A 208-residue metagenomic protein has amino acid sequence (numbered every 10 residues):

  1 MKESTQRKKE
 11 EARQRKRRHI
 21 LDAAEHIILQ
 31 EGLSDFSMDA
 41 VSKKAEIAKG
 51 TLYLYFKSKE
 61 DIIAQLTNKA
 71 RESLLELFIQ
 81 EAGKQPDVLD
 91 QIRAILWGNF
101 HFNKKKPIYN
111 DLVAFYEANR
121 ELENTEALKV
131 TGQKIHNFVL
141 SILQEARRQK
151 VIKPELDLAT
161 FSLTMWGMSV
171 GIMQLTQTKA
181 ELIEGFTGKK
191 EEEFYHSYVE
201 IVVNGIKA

Functional and structural regions predicted by a protein language model:
M1-E31, D35-K44, D61-A64: Basic, helix-initiating cap at the start of DNA-binding domains
M1-S4, N137, S141-Q149, G167-Q174 (+2 more regions): C-terminal peripheral helix-coil segments that are non-catalytic and often amphipathic
R13, R17, I63, T67 (+6 more regions): Amphipathic, non-transmembrane alpha-helical scaffold segments
A45-F56: Short hydrophobic/aromatic patch on the recognition helix
Q65, K69, I79-I108, L158-M165 (+1 more regions): Hydrophobic alpha-helical connector segments
L66-I92, D111-A114, I135-H136, S141-R148: Amphipathic alpha-helical linker/stalk segments
R93-F115, L140-S141, W166-M173, Q177 (+1 more regions): Helical hydrophobic small-molecule/effector-binding pocket
F100, K104-L140, A159-S162, G188: Short secondary-structure transition hinges
